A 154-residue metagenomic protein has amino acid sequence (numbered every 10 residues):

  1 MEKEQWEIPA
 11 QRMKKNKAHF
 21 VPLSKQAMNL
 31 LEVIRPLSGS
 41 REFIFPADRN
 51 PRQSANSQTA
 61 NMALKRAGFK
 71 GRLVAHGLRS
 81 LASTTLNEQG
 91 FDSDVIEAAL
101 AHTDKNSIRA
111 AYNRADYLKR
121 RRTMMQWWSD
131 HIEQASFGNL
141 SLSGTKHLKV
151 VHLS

Functional and structural regions predicted by a protein language model:
M1-E2, N16, G39, F69: Short, well-ordered loop/turn elements at secondary-structure boundaries
M1-Q5, K70-R72, F91-A111, Q134-L140 (+1 more regions): Short, polar N-cap/turn motifs at the start of nucleic acid-interacting alpha helices
Q5, A18-P22: Well-ordered beta-strand positions in beta-sheet-rich domains
E7-P9: Minor-groove-contacting beta-hairpin "wing" of winged helix-turn-helix DNA-binding domains
M13-K14, K25-N29, V33-R41, P46-R52 (+2 more regions): C-terminal secondary-structure termini that scaffold catalytic or DNA-interacting sites
K15-N16, R79: Short acidic/glycine-enriched loop/turn segments that link adjacent beta-strands
V21, N29-R52, S57-A98, H102: Short, basic (Lys/Arg/His-rich) helix/loop patches that form interaction surfaces in the mid-to-C-terminal regions
